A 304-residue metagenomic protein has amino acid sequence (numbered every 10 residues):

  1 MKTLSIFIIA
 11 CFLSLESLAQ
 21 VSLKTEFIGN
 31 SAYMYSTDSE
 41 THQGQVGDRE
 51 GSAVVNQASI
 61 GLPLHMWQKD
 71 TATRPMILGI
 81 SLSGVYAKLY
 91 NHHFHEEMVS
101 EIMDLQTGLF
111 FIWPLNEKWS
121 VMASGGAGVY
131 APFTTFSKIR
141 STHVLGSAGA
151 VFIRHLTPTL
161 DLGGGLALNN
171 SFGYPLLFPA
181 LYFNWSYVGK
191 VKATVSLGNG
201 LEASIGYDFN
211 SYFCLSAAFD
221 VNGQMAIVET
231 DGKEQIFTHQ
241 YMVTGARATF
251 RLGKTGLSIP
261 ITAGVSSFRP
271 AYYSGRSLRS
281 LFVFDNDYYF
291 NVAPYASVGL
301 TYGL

Functional and structural regions predicted by a protein language model:
A19-H92: Short glycine/proline- and aromatic-enriched beta-strand/turn motifs that initiate or cap beta-hairpins
A19-V21, A72-L78, E117-A123, L156-L162 (+5 more regions): Outer-envelope beta-barrel architecture signal
F27-Y33, L82-Y90, A127-F133, L166-F172 (+5 more regions): Transmembrane beta-strands of outer-membrane beta-barrel pores
T41-D48, H92-E97, F133-K138, A167-N169 (+3 more regions): Extracellular loop and loop/strand-boundary signature of outer-membrane beta-barrel proteins
S52-N56, V99-L105, R140-G146, P175-P179 (+4 more regions): Residues that define the transmembrane beta-barrel architecture of outer-membrane proteins
L62-L64, F111-W113, F152-R154, W185 (+4 more regions): Residue-level signature of outer-membrane beta-barrel architecture
A180-S186, A246-F250, T255-L257, Y289-L304: Outer-membrane beta-barrel "beta-signal"
A193, S204, Y212-V283, Y295: Outer membrane beta-barrel transmembrane domains
